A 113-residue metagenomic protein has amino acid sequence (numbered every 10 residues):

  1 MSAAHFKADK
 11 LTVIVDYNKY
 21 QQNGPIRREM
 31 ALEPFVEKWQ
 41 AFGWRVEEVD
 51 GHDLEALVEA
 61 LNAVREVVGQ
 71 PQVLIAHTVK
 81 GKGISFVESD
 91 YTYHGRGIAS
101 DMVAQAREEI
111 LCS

Functional and structural regions predicted by a protein language model:
M1-S113: Glycine-rich ThDP/TPP pyrophosphate-binding loop and its adjacent helix/strand module within ThDP-dependent enzymes
